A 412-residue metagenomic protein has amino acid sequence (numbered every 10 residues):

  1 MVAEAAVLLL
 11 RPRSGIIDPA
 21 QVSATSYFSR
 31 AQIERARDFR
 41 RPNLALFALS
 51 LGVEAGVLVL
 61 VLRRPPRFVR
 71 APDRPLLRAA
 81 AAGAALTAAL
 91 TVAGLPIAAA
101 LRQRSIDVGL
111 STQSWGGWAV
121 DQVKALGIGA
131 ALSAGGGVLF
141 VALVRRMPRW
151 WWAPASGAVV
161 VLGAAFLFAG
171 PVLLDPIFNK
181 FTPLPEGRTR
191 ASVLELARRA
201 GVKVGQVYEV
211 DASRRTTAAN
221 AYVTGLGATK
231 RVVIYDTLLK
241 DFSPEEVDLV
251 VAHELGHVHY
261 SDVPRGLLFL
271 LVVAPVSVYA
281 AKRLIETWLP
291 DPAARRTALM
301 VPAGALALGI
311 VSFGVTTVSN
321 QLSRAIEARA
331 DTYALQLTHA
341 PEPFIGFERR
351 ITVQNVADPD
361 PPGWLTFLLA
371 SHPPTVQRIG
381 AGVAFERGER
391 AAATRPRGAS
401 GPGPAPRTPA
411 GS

Functional and structural regions predicted by a protein language model:
M1-V2: Alpha-helical transmembrane segments
A5-R64, F68-R295, G309-S412: Polar-ligand-bearing catalytic/cofactor-coordination segments of membrane-embedded or membrane-tethered inner-membrane
R295-G304: N-terminal signal-anchor/signal peptide hydrophobic helix marking the start of the first transmembrane segment
